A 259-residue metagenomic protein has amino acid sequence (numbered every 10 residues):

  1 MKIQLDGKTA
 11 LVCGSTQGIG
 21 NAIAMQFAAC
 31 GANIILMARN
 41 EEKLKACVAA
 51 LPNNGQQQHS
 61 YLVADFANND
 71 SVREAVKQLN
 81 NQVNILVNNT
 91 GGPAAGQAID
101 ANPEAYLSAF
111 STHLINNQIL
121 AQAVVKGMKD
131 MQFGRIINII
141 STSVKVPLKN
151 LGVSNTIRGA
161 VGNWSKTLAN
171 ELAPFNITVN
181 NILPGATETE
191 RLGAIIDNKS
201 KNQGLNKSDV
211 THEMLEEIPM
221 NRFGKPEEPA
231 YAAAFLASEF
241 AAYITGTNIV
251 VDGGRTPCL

Functional and structural regions predicted by a protein language model:
I3-Q4, V146, A234, T245-L259: Short C-terminal tail/terminal secondary-structure segment of NAD(P)H-dependent dehydrogenase/reductase domains
T9, T16-Q17: Conserved glycine-rich cofactor-binding loop
V72, Q97-F110, I136, M214: Substrate-binding pocket helix/loop in short-chain dehydrogenase/reductase
K77, P93-L107, D130, N150-V153 (+1 more regions): Conserved mid-core segment of classical short-chain dehydrogenase/reductases
K126, N170-E171, A242: Alpha-helical segment proximal to the catalytic Tyr-Lys
I137-V161, S165-P174, A186-T187: Catalytic loop of short-chain dehydrogenase/reductase
A173, T178, I244-G246: Short, small/polar-rich loop/turn modules that mediate ligand/substrate recognition or access, typified
